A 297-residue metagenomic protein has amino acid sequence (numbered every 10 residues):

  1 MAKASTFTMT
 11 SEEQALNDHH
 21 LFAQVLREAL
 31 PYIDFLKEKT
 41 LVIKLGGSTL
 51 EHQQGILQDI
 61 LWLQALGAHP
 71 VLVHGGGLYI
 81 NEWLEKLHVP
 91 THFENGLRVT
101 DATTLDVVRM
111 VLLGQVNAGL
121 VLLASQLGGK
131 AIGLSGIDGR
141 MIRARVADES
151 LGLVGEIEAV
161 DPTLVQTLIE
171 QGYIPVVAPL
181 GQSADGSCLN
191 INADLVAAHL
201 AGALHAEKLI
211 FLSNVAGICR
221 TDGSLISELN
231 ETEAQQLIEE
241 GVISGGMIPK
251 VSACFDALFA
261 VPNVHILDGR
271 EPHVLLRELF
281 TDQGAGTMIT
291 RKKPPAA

Functional and structural regions predicted by a protein language model:
M1-R270, Q283, K292-A297: Nucleotide/pyrophosphate-binding catalytic subdomain
L276-T281: C-terminal/domain-terminus segments
A285-T287: Charged catalytic cores and adjacent phosphate/nucleic-acid-binding surfaces used for phosphate/nucleic-acid chemistry
